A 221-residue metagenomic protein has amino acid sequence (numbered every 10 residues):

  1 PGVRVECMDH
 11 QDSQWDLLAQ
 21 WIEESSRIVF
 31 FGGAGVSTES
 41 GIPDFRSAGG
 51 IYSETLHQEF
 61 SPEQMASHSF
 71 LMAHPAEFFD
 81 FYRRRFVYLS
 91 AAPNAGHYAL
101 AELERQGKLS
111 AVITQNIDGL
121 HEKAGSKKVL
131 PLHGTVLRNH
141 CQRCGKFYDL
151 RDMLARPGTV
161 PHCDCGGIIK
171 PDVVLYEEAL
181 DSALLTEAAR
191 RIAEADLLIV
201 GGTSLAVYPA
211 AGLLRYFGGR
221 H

Functional and structural regions predicted by a protein language model:
G2-H221: Conserved catalytic core of sirtuin-type NAD+-dependent deacylases
